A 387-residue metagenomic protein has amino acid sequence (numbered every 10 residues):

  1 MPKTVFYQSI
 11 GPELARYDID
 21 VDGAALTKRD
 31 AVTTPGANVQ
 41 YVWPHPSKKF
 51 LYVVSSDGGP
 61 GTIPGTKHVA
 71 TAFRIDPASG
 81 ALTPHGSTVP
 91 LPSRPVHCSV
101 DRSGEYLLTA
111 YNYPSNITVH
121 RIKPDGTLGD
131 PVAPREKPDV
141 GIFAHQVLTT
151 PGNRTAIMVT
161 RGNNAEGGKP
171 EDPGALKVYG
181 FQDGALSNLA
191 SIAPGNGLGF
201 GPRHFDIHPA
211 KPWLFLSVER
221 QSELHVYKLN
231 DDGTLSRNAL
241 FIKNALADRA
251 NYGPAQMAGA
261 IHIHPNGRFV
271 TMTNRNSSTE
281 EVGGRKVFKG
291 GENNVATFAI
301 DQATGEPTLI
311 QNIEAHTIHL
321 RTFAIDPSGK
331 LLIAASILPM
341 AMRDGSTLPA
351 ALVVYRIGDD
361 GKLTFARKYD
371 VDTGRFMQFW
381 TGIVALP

Functional and structural regions predicted by a protein language model:
V5-F6, L51, L107, A156 (+3 more regions): Hydrophobic beta-strand positions that form the internal "hydrophobic ladder" of WD40/Gbeta-like beta-propeller blades
Q8-I10, P60-H68, A110-S115, N164-G174 (+3 more regions): Short, solvent-exposed loop/turn segments at conserved positions within beta-propeller repeat blades
S9-G11, S56-G58, N112-P114, I122 (+8 more regions): Short loop/turn segments immediately following the C-termini of beta-strands
Y17-A24, A72-G80, V119-L128, V178-L186 (+3 more regions): Short loop/turn segments immediately following beta-strands, especially the blade-tip and inter-blade linker loops
T27-T34, T83-V89, P131-K137, N188-G195 (+3 more regions): A short beta-strand motif characteristic of beta-propeller blades
G36-S47, L91-R102, K137-T155, G195-W213 (+4 more regions): Beta-rich, blade/repeat-based domains predominating in secreted/periplasmic proteins but also intracellular
A81-P151: Asp-box/WD-like beta-propeller blade repeats and closely related beta-sheet repeat scaffolds
M257-L348: Loop/turn-rich, solvent-exposed surfaces of beta-rich toroidal or solenoidal domains
